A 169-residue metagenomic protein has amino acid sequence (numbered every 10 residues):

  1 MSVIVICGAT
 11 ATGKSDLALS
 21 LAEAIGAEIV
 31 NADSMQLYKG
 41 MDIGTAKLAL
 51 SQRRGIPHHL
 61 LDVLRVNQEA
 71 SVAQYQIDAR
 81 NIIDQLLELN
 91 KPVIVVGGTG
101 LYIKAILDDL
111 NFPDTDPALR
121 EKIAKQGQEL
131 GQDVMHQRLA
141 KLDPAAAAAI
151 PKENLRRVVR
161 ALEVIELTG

Functional and structural regions predicted by a protein language model:
M1-G169: Phosphate/pyrophosphate-binding catalytic cores of soluble transferases and nucleic-acid-acting enzymes
